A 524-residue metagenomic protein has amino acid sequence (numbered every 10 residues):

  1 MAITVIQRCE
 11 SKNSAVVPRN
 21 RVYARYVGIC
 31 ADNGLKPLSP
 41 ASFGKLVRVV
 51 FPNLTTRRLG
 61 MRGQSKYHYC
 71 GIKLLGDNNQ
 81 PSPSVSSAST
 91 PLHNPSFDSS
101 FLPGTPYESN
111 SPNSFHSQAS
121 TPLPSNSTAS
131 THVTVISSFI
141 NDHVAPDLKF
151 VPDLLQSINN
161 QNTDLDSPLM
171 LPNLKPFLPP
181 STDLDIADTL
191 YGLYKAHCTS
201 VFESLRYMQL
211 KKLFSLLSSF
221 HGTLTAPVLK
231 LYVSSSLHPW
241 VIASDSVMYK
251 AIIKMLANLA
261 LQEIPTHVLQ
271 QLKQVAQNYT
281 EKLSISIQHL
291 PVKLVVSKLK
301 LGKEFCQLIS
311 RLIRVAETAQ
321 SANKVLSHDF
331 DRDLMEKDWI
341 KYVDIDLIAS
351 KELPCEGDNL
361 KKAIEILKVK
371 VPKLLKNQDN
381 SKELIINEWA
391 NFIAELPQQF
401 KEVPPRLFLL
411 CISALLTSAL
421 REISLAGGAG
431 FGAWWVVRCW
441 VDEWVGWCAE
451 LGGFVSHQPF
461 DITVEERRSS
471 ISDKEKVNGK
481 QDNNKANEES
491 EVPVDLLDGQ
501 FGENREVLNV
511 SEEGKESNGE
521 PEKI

Functional and structural regions predicted by a protein language model:
M1-N20, A24-A31: Positively charged, polyanion-binding regions of nucleic-acid-associated proteins
R8-C9, C30-G34, L375, P397: Short amphipathic alpha-helical interaction patches enriched in hydrophobic/aromatic residues with interspersed Lys/Arg
K12-N20, N33-A41, K45, N380-N387 (+1 more regions): Intrinsic disorder
R25, I29, N33-P81: Chromatin/DNA-recognition segments of nuclear transcriptional regulators
K66, D77-F460, S517-I524: Intrinsically disordered, low-complexity regulatory regions of nuclear DNA-binding proteins
L420, W440, I462, E466-S469 (+1 more regions): Long C-terminal appendages of very large multidomain proteins
S470-I524: Long, compositionally biased low-complexity regions that are usually intrinsically disordered and enriched
